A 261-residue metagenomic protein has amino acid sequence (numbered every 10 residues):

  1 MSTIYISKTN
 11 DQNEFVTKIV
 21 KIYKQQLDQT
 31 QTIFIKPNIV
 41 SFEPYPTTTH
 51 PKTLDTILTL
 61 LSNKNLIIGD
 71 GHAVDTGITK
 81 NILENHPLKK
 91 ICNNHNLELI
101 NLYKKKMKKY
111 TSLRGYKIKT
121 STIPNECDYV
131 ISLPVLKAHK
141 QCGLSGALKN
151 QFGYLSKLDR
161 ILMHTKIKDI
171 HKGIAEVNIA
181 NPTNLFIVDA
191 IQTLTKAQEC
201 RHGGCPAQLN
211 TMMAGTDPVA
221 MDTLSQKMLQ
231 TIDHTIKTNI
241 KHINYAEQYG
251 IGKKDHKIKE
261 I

Functional and structural regions predicted by a protein language model:
M1-I261: N-terminal and secondary-structure boundary signal
